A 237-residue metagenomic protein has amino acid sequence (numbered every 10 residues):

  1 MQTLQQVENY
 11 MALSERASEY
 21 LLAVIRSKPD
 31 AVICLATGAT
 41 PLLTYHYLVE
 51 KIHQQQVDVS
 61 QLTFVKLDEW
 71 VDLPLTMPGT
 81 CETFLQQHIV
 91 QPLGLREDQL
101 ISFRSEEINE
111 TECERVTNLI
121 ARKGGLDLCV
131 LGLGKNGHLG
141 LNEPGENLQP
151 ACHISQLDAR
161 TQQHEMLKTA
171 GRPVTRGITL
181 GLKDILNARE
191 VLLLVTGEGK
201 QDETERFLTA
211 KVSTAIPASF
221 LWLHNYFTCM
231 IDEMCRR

Functional and structural regions predicted by a protein language model:
M1, V57-V130: Ligand-binding beta-strand-loop-alpha-helix segment within the catalytic cores of soluble metabolic enzymes
M1-I33: N-terminal glycine-/serine-/threonine-rich phosphate-binding loop
S27-H53: Glycine-rich N-terminal segment of FAD-binding domains in flavoprotein oxidoreductases, spanning the beta-loop-helix
L35-T40, L131-K135, T196: Glycine-rich beta-strand-to-loop/alpha-helix junction loops that act as flexible
Y47-D58, C81, P144-I154, A210-V212: A glycine- and small-aliphatic-rich helix-loop capping segment at beta-alpha/alpha-beta transitions that lines
H53-T63, G94, K183-A188, L221-N225: Short, conserved loop/helix-junction motifs that constitute active-site signature segments in enzyme catalytic cores
N136-L182: Class I SAM-dependent methyltransferase SAM-binding "motif I" and its flanking Rossmann-like core
K183, N187-R237: ATP/nucleoside-binding phosphotransfer catalytic cores, i.e., glycine-rich phosphate-binding loops
